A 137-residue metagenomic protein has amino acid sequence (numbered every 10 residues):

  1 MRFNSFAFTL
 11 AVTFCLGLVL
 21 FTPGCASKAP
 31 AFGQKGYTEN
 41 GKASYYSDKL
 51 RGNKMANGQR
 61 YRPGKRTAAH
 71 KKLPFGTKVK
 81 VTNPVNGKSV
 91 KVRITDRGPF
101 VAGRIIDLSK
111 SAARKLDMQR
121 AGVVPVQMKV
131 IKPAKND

Functional and structural regions predicted by a protein language model:
R2-V12, L18-D137: Secreted/periplasmic proteins
